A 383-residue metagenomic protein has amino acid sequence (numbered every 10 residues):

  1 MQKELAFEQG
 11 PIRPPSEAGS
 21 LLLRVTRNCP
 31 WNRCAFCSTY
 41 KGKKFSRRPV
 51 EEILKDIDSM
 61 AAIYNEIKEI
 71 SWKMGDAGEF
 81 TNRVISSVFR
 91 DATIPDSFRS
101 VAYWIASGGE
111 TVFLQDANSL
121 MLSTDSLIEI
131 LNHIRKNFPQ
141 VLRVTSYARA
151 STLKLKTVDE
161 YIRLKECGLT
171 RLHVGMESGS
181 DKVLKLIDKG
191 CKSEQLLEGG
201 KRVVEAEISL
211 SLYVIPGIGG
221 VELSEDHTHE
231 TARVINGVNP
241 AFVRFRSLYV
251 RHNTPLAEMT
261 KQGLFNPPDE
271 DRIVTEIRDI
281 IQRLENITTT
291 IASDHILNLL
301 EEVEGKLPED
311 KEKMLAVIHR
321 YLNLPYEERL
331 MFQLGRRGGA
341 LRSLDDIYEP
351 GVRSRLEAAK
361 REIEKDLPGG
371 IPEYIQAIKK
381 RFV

Functional and structural regions predicted by a protein language model:
M1-E17, N236, F242, Y249-V383: Auxiliary Fe-S-binding modules of radical SAM enzymes
P15-R83: Canonical Radical SAM [4Fe-4S] cluster-binding loop centered on the CxxxCxxC motif and its immediate flanking residues
L21-L23, E110-V112, V144-S146, L172-V174 (+3 more regions): Hydrophobic faces of well-ordered beta-strands that scaffold small-molecule active sites in alpha/beta enzyme cores
C29, C37, I53, L114 (+6 more regions): Conserved, mostly hydrophobic/aromatic
I53, L127, T157, L196 (+3 more regions): Aromatic/hydrophobic pocket-lining residues that form the small-molecule binding cavity in soluble enzyme cores
A62-E205: Conserved SAM/AdoMet-binding glycine-rich loop
S151, G175-K185, R202-H227, R246-H252 (+2 more regions): Conserved strand-turn element in the central/C-terminal portion of the radical SAM core barrel that lines
L155-R163, G220-G237: Catalytic cores of alpha/beta
